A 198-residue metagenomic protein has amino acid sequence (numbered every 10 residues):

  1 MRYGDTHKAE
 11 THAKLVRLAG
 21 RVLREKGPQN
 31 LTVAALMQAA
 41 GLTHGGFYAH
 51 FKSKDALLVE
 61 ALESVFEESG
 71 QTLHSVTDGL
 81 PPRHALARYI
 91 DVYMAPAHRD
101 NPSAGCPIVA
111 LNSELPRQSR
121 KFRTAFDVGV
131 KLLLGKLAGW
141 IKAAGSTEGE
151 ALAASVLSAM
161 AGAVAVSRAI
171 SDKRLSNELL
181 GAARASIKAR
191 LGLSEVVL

Functional and structural regions predicted by a protein language model:
M1-E10, L193-L198: N-terminal intrinsically disordered/low-complexity leader segments
H12-A13, V33, D55, V59 (+7 more regions): Short, structured helix-loop boundary elements
K14, L18-A56, E60: Helix-turn-helix
E60, H74-G105, A153-V156: Hydrophobic alpha-helical connector segments
E63-S69: Short, basic, alpha-helical segments at the C-terminal edge of helix-turn-helix-like DNA-binding modules
A95-H98, P107-R117: Helix-loop "lid/cap" segments that line or gate small-molecule binding pockets
S119-V128, L132, I141-L198: Hydrophobic/aromatic-rich alpha-helical bundle segments in the mid-to-C-terminal region
